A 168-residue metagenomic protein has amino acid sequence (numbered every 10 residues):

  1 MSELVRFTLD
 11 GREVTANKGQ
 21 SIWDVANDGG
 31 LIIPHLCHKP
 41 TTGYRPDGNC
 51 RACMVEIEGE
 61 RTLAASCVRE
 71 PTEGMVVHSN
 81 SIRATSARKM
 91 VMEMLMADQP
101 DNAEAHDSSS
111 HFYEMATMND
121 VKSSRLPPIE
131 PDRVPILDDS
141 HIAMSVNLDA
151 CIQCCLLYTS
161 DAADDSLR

Functional and structural regions predicted by a protein language model:
S2-D10: Eukaryote-biased recognition of intrinsically disordered, low-complexity regulatory segments
L9-R12, H141: Short, flexible active-site loop motifs that bind/organize anionic cofactors or intermediates
T15-A16, C151: Short alpha-helix boundary/capping motifs
A16-L63, V68-E73: N-terminal cofactor/phosphate-binding cores enriched in small/glycine residues, especially glycine-rich loops such as
R51-S160: Fe-S ferredoxin-like electron-transfer domains and their immediately adjacent linker/connector regions across
Y158, A162-R168: Single conserved hydrophobic/aromatic residue that forms the stacking wall/gate of nucleotide- or nucleobase-binding
